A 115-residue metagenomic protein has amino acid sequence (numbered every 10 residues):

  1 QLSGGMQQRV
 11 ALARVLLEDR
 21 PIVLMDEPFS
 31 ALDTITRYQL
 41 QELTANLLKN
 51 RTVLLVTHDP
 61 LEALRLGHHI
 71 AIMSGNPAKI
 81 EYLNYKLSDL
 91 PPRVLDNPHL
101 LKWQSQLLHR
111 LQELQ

Functional and structural regions predicted by a protein language model:
Q1-L2, M6: Conserved ABC ATPase signature
L12: Hydrophobic anchor residue at the start of the ABC signature
E18: Conserved signature/switch motifs of ABC ATPase nucleotide-binding domains
V23-E27: Catalytic Walker B motif of ABC-type/P-loop ATPase nucleotide-binding domains
R37-K49: Helical segment within the ABC ATPase nucleotide-binding domain
N50-T57: Conserved H-loop
R65-I72: Conserved catalytic segment of ABC-fold P-loop ATPases
G75-Q106: Conserved beta-strand-loop-alpha-helix hinge in the C-terminal portion of ABC ATPase nucleotide-binding domains
